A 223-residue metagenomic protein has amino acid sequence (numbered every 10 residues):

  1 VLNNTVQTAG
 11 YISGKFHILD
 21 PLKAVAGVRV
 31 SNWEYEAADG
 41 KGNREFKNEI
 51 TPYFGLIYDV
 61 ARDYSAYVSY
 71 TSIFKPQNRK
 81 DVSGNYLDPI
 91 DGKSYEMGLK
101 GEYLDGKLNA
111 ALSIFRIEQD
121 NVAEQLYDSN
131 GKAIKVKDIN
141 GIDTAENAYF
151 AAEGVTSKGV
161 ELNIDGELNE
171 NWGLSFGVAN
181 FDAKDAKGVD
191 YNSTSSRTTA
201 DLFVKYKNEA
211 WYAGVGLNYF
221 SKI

Functional and structural regions predicted by a protein language model:
V1-A61, K75-S83, K187-D190: Signature of Gram-negative outer-membrane beta-barrel scaffolds
L2-V6, K41-N48, N85-G92, F150-S157 (+2 more regions): Replace "Gram-negative outer membrane beta-barrel proteins" with "bacterial and organellar outer membrane beta-barrel
V6-I12, I50-L56, S83, K93-M97 (+3 more regions): Hydrophobic, lipid-facing positions within transmembrane beta-strands of outer-membrane proteins
I12-H17, N48, L56-D59, P89 (+5 more regions): Residue-level signature of outer-membrane beta-barrel architecture
G14, A26, F54, V68 (+4 more regions): Membrane-embedded beta-strand positions of outer-membrane beta-barrel proteins
D20-K23, T144-I223: Gram-negative outer-membrane beta-barrel transporters
V30-E34, Y70-P76, Y103, I114-D120 (+4 more regions): Transmembrane beta-strands of outer-membrane beta-barrel pores
D59, A66-Y67, D91-E167, L174 (+1 more regions): Membrane-embedded beta-barrel scaffold of Gram-negative outer-membrane proteins
